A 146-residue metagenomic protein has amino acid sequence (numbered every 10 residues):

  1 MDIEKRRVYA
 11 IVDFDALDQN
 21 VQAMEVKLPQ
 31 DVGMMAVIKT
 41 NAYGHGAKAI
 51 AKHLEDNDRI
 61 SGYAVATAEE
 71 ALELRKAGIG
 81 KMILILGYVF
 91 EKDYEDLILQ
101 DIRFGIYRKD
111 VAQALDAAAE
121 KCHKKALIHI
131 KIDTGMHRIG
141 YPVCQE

Functional and structural regions predicted by a protein language model:
D2-E4, V8-I11, A16, V32-E146: Active-site-proximal beta-alpha core segment in soluble small-molecule metabolic enzymes
L17-N20, M24: Alpha-helical packing segments of well-folded alpha/beta enzyme cores
P29: Short conserved AdoMet
